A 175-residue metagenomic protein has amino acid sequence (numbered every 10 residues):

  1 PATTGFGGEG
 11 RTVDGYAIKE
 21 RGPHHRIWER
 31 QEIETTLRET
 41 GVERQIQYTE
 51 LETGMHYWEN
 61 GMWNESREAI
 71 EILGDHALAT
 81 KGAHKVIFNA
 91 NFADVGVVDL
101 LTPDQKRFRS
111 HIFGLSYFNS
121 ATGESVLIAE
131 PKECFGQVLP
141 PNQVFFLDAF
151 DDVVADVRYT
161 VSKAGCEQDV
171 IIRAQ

Functional and structural regions predicted by a protein language model:
P1-Q175: Extracytoplasmic/secretory N-terminal segments
